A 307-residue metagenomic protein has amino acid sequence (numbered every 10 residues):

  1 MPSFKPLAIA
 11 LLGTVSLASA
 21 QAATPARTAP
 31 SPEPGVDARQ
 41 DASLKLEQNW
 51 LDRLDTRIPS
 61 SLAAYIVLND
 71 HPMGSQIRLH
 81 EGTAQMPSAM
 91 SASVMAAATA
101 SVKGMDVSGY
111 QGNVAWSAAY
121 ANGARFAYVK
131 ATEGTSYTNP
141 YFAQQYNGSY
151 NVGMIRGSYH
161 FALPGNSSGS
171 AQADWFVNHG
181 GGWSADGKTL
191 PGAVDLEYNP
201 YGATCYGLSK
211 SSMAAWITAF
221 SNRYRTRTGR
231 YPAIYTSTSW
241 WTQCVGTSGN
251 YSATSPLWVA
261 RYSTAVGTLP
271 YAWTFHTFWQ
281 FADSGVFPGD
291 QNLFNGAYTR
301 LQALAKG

Functional and structural regions predicted by a protein language model:
F4-S19: Gram-negative bacterial Sec-dependent N-terminal signal peptides
Q21-A23: Boundary of Sec targeting at the N-terminus
A26-Q111, S117, S248-G307: Functionally critical loop-and-helix segments that line ligand-binding/catalytic clefts of soluble enzyme domains
S91, A98-A219, R225-R227: Substrate-binding cleft of extracellular glycoside hydrolase catalytic domains
S136, G165, W241, V266 (+1 more regions): Flexible, glycine-rich phosphate/dinucleotide-binding loops and adjacent beta-alpha linkers at cofactor/substrate
K188-P270: Catalytic domains of cell-wall/extracellular-matrix polysaccharide-remodeling enzymes, centered on de-N-acetylation
